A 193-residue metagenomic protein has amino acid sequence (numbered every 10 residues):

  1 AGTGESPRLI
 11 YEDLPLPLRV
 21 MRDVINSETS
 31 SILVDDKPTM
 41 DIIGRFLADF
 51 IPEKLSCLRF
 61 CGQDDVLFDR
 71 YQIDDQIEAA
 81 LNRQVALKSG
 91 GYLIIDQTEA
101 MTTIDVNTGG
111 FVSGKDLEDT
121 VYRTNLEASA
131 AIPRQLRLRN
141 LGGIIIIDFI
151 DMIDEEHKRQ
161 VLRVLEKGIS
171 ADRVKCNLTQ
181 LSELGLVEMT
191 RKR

Functional and structural regions predicted by a protein language model:
A1-Y92, T98, G185, R193: OB-fold/S1-family RNA-binding modules
L87-R193: Conserved glycine-centered short motifs in functionally critical loops
